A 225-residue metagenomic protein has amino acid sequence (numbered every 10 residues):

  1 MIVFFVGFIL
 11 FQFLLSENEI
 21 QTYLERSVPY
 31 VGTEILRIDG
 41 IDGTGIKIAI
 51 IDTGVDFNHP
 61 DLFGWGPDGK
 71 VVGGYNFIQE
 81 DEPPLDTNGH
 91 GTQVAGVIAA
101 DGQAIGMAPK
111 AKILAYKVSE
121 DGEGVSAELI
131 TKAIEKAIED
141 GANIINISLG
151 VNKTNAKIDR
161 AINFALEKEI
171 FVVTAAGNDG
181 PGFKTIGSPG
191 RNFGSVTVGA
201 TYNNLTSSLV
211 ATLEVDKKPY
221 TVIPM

Functional and structural regions predicted by a protein language model:
M1, F5, D56, E120-D121 (+1 more regions): N-terminal short leaders/motifs
M1-K47, P60-D61, S208-M225: Protease zymogen maturation seam
I20-Y23, V28, T33, G54 (+5 more regions): Short, functionally important structural connectors and interaction interfaces within domains
E25-V28, V94, K110, A137: N-terminal cofactor/phosphate-binding cores enriched in small/glycine residues, especially glycine-rich loops such as
P29, T87, G91, A127-I130 (+1 more regions): Generic structural signal for well-ordered, non-membrane alpha-helical segments in soluble metabolic enzymes
R37-I51, V55-G73, D81-S126, E167 (+2 more regions): Subtilisin-like serine protease catalytic core
D101, A115-L209, V222: Substrate-binding/access-modulating region of protease and related hydrolase catalytic domains
